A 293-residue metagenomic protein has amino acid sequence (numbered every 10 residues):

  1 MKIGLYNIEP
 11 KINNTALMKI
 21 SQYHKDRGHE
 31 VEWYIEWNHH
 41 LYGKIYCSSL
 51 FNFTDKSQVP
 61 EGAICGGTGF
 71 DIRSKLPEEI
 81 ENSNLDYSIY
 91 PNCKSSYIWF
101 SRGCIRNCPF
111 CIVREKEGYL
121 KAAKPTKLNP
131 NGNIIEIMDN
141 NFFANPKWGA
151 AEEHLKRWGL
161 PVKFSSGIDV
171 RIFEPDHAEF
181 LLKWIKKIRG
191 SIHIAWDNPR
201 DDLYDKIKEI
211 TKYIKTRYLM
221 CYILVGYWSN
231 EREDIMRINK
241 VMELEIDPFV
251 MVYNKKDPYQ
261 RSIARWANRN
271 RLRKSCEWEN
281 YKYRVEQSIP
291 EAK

Functional and structural regions predicted by a protein language model:
M1-G62, D71: A short, structured N-terminal alpha-helical element that caps or precedes a catalytic domain
L5-Y6, Y46-C47, I112-I210, Y218-W228 (+1 more regions): Core AdoMet radical
K25, K156, M242-E243: Anion (oxyanion) recognition and catalysis
H29-I35, C65, F164, C221 (+1 more regions): A structural preference for short, hydrophobic beta-strand core positions in alpha/beta folds
G43-I45, S57-Q58, I72-I80, P109 (+2 more regions): Short, charged, surface-exposed secondary-structure boundary motifs
A63-I89: Ser/Thr/Gly-rich flexible loops in soluble cytosolic domains mediating phosphotransfer, phosphorylation
P91-K127: Canonical Radical SAM [4Fe-4S] cluster-binding loop centered on the CxxxCxxC motif and its immediate flanking residues
W184-S191, R200-K293: A structural motif corresponding to the C-terminal lobe/cap of the Radical SAM core domain
